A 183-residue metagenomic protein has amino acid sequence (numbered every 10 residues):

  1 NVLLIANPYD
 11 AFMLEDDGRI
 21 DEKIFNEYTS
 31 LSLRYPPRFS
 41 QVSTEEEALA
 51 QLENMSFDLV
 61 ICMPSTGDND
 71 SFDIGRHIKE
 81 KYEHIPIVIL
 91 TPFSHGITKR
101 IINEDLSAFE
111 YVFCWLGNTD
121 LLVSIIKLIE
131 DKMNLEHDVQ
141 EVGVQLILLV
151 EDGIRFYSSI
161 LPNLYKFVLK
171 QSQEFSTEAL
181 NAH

Functional and structural regions predicted by a protein language model:
N1, R34, Y82, V142-G143: Short, flexible coil/linker segments at domain boundaries that flank nucleotide/cofactor-interacting
L3-S40, I154-H183: Two-component/phosphorelay signaling modules centered on CheY-like receiver
P8, Q41-S43, S65, V88-F156 (+1 more regions): Output/docking surface of receiver
M13-D21, F25, P36, Q41-L49 (+5 more regions): Conserved phosphotransfer microenvironments
N69, V139, P162-N163: Composition- and surface-driven signal marking solvent-exposed, interaction-prone regions in large proteins
D73, S124, S159-P162: Generic recognition of short, well-ordered alpha-helical segments
